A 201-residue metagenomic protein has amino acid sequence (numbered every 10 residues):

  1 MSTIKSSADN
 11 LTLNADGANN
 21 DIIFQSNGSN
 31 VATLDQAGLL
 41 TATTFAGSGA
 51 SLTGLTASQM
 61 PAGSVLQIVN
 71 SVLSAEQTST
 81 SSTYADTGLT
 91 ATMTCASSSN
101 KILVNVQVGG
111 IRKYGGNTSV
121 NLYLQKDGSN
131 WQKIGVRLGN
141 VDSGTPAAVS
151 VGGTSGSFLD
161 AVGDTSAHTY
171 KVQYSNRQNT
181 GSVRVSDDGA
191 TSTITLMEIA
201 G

Functional and structural regions predicted by a protein language model:
M1-A42, T169, N176, R184-D188: Beta-strand-rich receptor-binding modules of extracellular spikes/adhesins
M1-S6, V31-E76, G201: Glycine-rich, low-complexity segments
S6, A15-G17, S64, D86 (+1 more regions): Short, surface-exposed loop/turn motifs at beta-strand boundaries within globular domains
I23-Q25, L52, Q77-T90: Short, polar loop/linker segments at the starts of domains and inter-domain junctions
G28, V65, G128-W131: Residue-level signal for glycine
V31-T33, I68, T90, S155-S157 (+1 more regions): Well-ordered beta-strand positions in beta-sheet-rich domains
V72-T78, T83, C95-A167, K171-G201: Terminal beta-strand-rich extracellular "head" domains that mediate receptor/glycan or other ligand binding
